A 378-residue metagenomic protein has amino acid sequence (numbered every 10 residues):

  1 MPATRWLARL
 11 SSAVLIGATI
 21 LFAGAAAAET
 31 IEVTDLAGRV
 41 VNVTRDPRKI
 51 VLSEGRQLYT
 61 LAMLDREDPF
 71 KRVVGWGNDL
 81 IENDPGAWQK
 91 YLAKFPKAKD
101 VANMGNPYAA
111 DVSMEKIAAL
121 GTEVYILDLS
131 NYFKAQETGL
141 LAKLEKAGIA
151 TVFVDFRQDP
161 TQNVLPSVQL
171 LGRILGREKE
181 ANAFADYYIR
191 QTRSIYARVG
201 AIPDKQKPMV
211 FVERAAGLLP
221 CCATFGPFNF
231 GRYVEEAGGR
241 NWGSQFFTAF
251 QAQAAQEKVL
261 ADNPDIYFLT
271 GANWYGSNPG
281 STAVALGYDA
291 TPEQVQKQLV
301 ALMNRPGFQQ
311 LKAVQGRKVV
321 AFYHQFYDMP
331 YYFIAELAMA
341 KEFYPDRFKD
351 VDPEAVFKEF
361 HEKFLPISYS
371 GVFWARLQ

Functional and structural regions predicted by a protein language model:
M1-W6: N-terminal secretory signal peptides that target proteins for export/translocation
S11-F22: Bacterial N-terminal signal peptides
A25-A62, K179-E213, R347-Q378: Bacterial Sec-exported substrate-binding components of ABC uptake systems
L36-G38, V101-S113, F247-Q256: Short helix-initiation/N-cap motifs at beta->coil->alpha
L58-A119, V124, D128-F133: A short, structured surface patch at a secondary-structure boundary
W76-A87, Y108, L129-G139, V154-S167 (+1 more regions): Extracytoplasmic ligand-binding site segments that recognize negatively charged/polar headgroups
G105, D159-R173, D186, G276-Q378: Structured C-terminal subdomain patch of bacterial secreted/periplasmic proteins
P227-A249: His/Asp/Glu-enriched short active-site or ligand-binding loop at hydrolase and phosphoryl-transfer sites
